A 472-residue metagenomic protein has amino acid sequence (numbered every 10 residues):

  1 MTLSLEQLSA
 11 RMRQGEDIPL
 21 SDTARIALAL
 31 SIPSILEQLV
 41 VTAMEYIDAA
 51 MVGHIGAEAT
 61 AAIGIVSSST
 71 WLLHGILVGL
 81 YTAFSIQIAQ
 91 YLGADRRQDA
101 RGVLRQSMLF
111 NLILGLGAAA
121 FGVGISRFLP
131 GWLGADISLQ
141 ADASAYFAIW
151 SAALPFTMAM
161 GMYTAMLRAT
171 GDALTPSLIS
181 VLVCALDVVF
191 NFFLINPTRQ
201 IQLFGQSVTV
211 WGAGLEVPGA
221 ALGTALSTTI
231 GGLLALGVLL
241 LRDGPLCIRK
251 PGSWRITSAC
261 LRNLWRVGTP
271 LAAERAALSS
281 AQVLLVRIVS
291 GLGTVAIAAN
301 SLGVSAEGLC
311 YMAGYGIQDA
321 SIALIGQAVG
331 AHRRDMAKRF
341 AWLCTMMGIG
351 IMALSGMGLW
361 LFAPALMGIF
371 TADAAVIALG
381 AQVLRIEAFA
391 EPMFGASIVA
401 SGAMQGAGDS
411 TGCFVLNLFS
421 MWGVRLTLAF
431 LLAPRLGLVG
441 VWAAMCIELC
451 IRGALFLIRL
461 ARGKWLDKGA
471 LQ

Functional and structural regions predicted by a protein language model:
M1-S34, I88-P155, L186, Q202-T269 (+2 more regions): Short alpha-helical transmembrane segments in multi-pass integral membrane proteins
I18-A50, H54-I55, S68-Q87, L112-A119 (+5 more regions): N-terminal transmembrane alpha-helices
A29-D48, I149, M160, S227-G231 (+4 more regions): Transmembrane helical elements of multi-pass membrane transporters/channels
L39-A61, P130-I137, F193-T198, S207-L215 (+5 more regions): Helix-terminus/linker motif at the lipid-water interface of multi-pass membrane proteins
Y46-A50, F128, M162-M166, V188-F193 (+8 more regions): Alpha-helical transmembrane segments of multipass membrane proteins
T60-A120, T157-P176, V286, A299-M357 (+2 more regions): Small-residue-rich hydrophobic transmembrane alpha-helices
S180-D187, S305-G308, L418-T427: Small-residue-enriched core segments of transmembrane alpha-helices in multipass membrane transport and channel
A400-G437, A443: C-terminal structured "cap/appendage" subdomains that terminate the fold
